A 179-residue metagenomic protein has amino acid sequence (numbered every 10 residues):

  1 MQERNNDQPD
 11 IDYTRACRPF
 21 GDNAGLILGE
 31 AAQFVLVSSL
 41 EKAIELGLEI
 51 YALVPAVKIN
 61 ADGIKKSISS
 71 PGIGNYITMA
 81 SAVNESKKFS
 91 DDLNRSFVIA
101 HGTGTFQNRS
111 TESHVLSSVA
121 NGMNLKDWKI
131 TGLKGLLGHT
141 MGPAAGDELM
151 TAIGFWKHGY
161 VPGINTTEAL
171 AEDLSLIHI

Functional and structural regions predicted by a protein language model:
E3-I27, L116-G146: Conserved catalytic cysteine-centered active-site region of acyl-thioester-dependent Claisen-condensing enzymes
N6-D91, S96-F97: Condensing-enzyme catalytic core mediating Claisen C-C bond formation in acyl metabolism
L40-V54, M150-N165: ACP-dependent fatty acid/polyketide chain-elongation machinery
E49-K58, D92-A100, K126-K134, P162-A171: Beta-strand segments within the central parallel beta-sheet cores of soluble alpha/beta enzyme folds
G63-N75, G102-A120, T140-D147: Short glycine/threonine-rich loop-to-helix capping motif typified by GTGT followed within a few residues by an Asp-Pro
T78-F89, V115, V119, E148 (+1 more regions): Stable alpha-helical structural segments in soluble proteins, enriched in small hydrophobic residues
M79-A82, L93-G102, N108-L136: A beta-strand-loop signature enriched in Asp, Gly, Thr, and Trp that corresponds to the sialidase/neuraminidase Asp-box
I177-I179: Conserved small/polar residues in nucleotide/adenosyl-binding loops
